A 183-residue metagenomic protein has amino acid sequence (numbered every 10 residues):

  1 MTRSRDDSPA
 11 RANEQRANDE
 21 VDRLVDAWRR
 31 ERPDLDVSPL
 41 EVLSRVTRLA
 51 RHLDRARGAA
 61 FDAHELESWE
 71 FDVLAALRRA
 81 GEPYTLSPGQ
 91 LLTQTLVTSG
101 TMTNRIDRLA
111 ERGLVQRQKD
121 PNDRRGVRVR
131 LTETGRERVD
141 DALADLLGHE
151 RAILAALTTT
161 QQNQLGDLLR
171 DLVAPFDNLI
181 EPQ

Functional and structural regions predicted by a protein language model:
M1-H64: N-terminal leader segment of winged-helix/HTH proteins
N13, E20, H64, S68-F71 (+3 more regions): Anionic, Ser/Thr-rich low-complexity intrinsically disordered regions
V37, T47, R51, R55-T98 (+1 more regions): N-terminal helix-turn-helix DNA-binding core of bacterial DNA-binding proteins
R45, E70-A76, Q94, R105 (+3 more regions): Residue-level recognition of specific faces of alpha-helices
A50, V173-F176: A structural signal for well-ordered alpha-helices, especially hydrophobic packing surfaces of coiled-coils
A76-A80, L168, P175: Short amphipathic alpha-helical elements of helix-turn-helix/winged-helix folds
D107-D167: Charged, amphipathic alpha-helical coiled-coil/dimerization segments
